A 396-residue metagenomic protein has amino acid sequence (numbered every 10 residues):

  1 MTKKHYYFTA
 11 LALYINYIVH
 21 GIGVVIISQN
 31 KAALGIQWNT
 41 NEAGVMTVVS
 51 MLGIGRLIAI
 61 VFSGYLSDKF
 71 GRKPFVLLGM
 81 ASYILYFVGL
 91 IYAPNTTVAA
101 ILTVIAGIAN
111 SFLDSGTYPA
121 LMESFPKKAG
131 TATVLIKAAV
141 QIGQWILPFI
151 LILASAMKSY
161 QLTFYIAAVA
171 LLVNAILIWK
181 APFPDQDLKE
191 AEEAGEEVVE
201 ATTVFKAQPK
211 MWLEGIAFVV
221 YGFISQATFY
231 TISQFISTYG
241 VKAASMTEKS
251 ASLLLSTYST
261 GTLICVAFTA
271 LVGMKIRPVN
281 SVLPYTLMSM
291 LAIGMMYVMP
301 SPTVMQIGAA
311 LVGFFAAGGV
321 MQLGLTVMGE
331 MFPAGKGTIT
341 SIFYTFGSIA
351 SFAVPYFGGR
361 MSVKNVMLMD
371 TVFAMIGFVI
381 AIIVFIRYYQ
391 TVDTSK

Functional and structural regions predicted by a protein language model:
F8-E42, I60, F229-S237, V354: Extracytoplasmic
I27-S28, M211-S256: Extracytoplasmic gate region of multi-pass secondary transporters
A59-G71, C265-R277: Helix-to-loop junctions at the C-terminal end of transmembrane segments in multipass secondary transporters
L102-A138: Cytoplasmic helix-loop-helix junction between adjacent transmembrane helices in 12-TM secondary transporters
F112-F125, G318-F332: Intracellular juxtamembrane helix-capping segments at the cytosolic ends of symmetry-related transmembrane helices
A132-Q186: Helix-loop-helix hairpin linking two adjacent transmembrane segments in secondary transporters
R277-L323: C-terminal transmembrane helical hairpin of 12-TM major facilitator-type secondary transporters
G329-V363, D370: A late C-terminal transmembrane helix in Major Facilitator Superfamily
